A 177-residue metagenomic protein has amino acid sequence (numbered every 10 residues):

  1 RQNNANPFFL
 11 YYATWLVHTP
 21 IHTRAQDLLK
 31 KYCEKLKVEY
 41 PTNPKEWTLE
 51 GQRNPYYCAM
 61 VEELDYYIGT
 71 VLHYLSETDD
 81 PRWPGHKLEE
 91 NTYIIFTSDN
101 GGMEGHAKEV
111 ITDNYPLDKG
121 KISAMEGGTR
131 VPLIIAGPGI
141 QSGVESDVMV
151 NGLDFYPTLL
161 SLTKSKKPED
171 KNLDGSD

Functional and structural regions predicted by a protein language model:
R1-L153, L160-N172: Active-site-proximal cap/lid insertion segments
G175-D177: Catalytic-site signature of metal-activated, phosphate-bearing donor transferases, centered on the GT-A/GT-A-like
